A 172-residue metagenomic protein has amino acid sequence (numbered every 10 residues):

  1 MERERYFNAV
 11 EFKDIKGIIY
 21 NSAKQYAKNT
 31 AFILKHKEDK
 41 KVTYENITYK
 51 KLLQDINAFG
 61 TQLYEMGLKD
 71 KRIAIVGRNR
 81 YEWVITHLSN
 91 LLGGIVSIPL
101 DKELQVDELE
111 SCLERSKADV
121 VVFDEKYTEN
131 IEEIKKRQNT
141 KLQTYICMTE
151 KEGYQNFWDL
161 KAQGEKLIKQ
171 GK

Functional and structural regions predicted by a protein language model:
R3, K37-K41, Y154: A short, flexible beta-alpha/helix-coil linker loop
R5-K13, Y154-K172: Flexible, low-complexity linker/hinge segments
N8, F12, V42-E45, Y49 (+1 more regions): Flexible, glycine- and charge-enriched loops at secondary-structure boundaries
V10-L34, Q54: A short N-terminal helical cap/helix-turn-helix that marks the beginning of AMP-binding/adenylate-forming
I19, I85-T86, I131: Aromatic/hydrophobic pocket-lining residues that form π-stacking "cages" and hydrophobic walls in ligand
K28-R80, V84, L88, Q105-E110 (+1 more regions): Conserved AMP-binding/adenylate-forming core of the ANL superfamily
G77, V122-E125, K169: A short structural motif in glycosyltransferase catalytic domains
L92-Q163: Structural core segment of the AMP-binding/adenylate-forming
